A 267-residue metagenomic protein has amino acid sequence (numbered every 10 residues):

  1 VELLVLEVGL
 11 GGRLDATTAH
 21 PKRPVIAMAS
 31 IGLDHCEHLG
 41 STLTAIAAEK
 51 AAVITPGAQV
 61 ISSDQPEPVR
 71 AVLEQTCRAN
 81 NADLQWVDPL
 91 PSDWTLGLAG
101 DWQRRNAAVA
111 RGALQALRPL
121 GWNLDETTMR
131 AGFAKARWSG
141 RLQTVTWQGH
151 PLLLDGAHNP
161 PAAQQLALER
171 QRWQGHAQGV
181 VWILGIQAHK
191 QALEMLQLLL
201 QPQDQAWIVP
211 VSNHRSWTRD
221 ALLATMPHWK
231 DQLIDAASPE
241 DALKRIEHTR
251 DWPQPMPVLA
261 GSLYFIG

Functional and structural regions predicted by a protein language model:
E2-L6, L14-A27, I31-D34, A45 (+1 more regions): Nucleotide phosphate-binding/pyrophosphate-handling subdomain across enzymes that bind or process nucleotide phosphates
V8, W86-D88, E126, T146 (+1 more regions): Short loop/edge segments at beta-strand edges and connector loops that shape dinucleotide/nucleotide cofactor-binding
G9-L14, H20-N81, A192-E194: Conserved catalytic-core segment of NTP-binding enzymes
L10, A157, L184-Q187, V209-V211 (+1 more regions): Glycine-rich beta-strand-to-loop/alpha-helix junction loops that act as flexible
E49, V53, T76-D83, V87 (+6 more regions): Change "in soluble alpha/beta enzymes" to "in soluble alpha/beta proteins
V60-Q85, P151-L153, P160, L193-M256: C-terminal helical cap/extension that packs against the catalytic core of soluble nucleotide-cofactor enzymes
N81-D83, D88-G121, E240-M256, A260: C-terminal lobe/tail of nucleotide-utilizing enzymes
Q103-R104, V109, L117-L120, R137-Q143 (+4 more regions): C-terminal catalytic and target-recognition region of SAM-dependent MTase-like enzymes, primarily methyltransferases
